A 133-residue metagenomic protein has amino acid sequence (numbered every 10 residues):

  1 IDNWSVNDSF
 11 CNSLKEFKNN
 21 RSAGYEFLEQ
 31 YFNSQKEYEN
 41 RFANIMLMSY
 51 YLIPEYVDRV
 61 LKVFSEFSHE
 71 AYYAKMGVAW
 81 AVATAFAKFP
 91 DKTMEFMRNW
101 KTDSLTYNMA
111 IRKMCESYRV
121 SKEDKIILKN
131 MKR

Functional and structural regions predicted by a protein language model:
I1-R133: Alpha-helical scaffold domains
